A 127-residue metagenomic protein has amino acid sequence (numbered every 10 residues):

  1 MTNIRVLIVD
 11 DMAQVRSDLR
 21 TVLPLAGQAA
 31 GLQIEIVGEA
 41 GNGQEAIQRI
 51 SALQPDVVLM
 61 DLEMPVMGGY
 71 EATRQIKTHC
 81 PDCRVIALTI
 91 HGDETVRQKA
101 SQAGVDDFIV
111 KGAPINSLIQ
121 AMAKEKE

Functional and structural regions predicted by a protein language model:
M1-R5, A30-Q33, N116-E127: Non-catalytic signal-transmission and effector/linker regions of two-component phosphorelay proteins
V9-D10, A40, V58: Conserved sequence signature across two-component system core domains
A13-G38: Two-component/phosphorelay signaling modules centered on CheY-like receiver
N42-E45, G68-E71: Acidic catalytic/metal-coordinating carboxylates
A52-L59: Active-site beta3 strand of CheY-like receiver
D61, T89: Active-site residues of response regulator receiver
M64: Receiver (REC) domain active-site loop signature in two-component systems and cognate sites in sensor histidine kinases
E71, G92-I109, A113, S117-Q120: Alpha4 helix (beta4-alpha4-beta5 surface) of REC/receiver domains from two-component response regulators
